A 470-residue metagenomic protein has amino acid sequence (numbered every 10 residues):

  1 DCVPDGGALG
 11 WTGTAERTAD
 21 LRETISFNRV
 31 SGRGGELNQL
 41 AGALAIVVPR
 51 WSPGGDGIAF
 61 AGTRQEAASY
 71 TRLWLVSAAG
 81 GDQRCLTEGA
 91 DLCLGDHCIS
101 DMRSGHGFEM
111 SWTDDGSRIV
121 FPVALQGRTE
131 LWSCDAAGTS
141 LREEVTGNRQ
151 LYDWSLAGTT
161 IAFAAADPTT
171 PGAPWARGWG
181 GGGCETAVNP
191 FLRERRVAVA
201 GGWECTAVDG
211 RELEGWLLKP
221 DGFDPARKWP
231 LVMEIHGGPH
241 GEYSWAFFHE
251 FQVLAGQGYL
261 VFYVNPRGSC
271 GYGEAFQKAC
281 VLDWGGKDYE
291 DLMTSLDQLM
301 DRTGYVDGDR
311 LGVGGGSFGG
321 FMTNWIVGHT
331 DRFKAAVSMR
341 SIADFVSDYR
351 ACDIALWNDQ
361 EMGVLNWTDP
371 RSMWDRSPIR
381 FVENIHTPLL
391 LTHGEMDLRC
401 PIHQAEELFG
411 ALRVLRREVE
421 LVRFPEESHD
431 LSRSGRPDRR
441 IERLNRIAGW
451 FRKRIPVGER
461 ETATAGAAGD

Functional and structural regions predicted by a protein language model:
D1, G6, G10-G13, A61 (+4 more regions): Non-catalytic accessory segments flanking enzyme active sites
D1, V48, E109-S111, D153: Conserved beta-strand position repeated once per blade in WD40 beta-propeller domains
G7, G54-D56, D115-S117, T159: Short coil/turn segments that connect the beta-strands within blades of beta-propeller domains
G13-F27, L40-V47, A61-A78, D82-H106 (+4 more regions): A flexible loop/linker signature enriched in serine peptidases of the S9 family
S31-G35, S77-G81, D135-T139, G178-G180: Short loop/turn segments that connect beta-strands within beta-propeller blades
V188-D309, G316, D348-W357: Cap/lid segment of the alpha/beta-hydrolase catalytic domain
Y263-D470: Active-site-proximal cap/loop segments of hydrolase catalytic domains
